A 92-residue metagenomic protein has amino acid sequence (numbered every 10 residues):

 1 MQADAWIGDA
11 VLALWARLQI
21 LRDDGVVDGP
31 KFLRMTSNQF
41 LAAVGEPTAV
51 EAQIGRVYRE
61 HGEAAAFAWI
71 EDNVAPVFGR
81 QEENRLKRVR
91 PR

Functional and structural regions predicted by a protein language model:
M1-R92: RNase III-family endoribonuclease catalytic core
